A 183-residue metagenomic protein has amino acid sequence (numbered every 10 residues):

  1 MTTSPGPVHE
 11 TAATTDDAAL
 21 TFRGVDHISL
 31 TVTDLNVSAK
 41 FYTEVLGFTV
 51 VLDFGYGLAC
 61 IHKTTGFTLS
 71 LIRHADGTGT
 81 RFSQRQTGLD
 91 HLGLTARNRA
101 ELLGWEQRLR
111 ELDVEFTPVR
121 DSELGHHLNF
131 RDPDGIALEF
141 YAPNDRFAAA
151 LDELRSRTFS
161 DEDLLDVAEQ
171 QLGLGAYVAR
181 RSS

Functional and structural regions predicted by a protein language model:
T2-A18, E106-S183: Vicinal oxygen chelate
T14-A18, G77-F82: Short beta-strand/turn micro-motifs at beta-sheet edges
A19-F22, V45, Q86, E111-D113: Alpha-helix termination/capping residues and helix-transition junctions
A19-L20, L30-A75: Core segments of cupin and vicinal oxygen chelate
V25-T33, T80-R108, H126-R131, I136: Vicinal oxygen chelate
F41, L69, G104-E106, V114: Catalytic cores of nucleotide-enabled group-transfer and carboxylate-activating enzymes in metabolic and assembly-line
Y56, F67, G88-D90, L112: A generic structural signal for short beta-strands and their flanking turns/coil linkers
R73-G77, N144-R146: A short, sequence-level motif marking secondary-structure junctions
